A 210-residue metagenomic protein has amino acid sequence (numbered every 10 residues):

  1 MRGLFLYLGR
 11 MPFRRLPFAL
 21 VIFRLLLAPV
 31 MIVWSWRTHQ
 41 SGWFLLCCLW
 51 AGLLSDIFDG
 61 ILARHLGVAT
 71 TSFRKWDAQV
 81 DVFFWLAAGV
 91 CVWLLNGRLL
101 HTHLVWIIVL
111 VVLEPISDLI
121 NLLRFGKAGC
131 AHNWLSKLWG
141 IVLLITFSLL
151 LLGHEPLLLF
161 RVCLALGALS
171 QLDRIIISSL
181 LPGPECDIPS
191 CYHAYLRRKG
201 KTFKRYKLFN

Functional and structural regions predicted by a protein language model:
R2-R14, C47-L49, A128-N210: C-terminal membrane-associated helical module and adjoining short loops/tails
F5-R15, W36-W43, H65-V68, S72-K75 (+4 more regions): Juxtamembrane loop-transmembrane helix junctions in multi-pass integral membrane proteins, especially the extracellular
A19-S72, G89-V92, H103, I108 (+2 more regions): Membrane-embedded alpha-helical segments that form the functional core of polytopic membrane enzymes, especially those
F23-V30, V80-V92, E114, S136-I145: Core segments of transmembrane alpha-helices that mediate helix-helix packing or line hydrophobic substrate/ligand
I32-H39, G89-L99, L119-G126, S148-L151 (+2 more regions): Transmembrane helix-loop junctions and nearby membrane-interface residues
L54-F58, V111-F125, G167-L181: Transmembrane alpha-helical segments that form the membrane-embedded catalytic/substrate-channel core of multi-pass
D59, A63-F84, W134, H193 (+1 more regions): Juxtamembrane helix-capping/reentrant segments at transmembrane boundaries
S72-G126: Helix-adjacent hinge/juxtasegments
